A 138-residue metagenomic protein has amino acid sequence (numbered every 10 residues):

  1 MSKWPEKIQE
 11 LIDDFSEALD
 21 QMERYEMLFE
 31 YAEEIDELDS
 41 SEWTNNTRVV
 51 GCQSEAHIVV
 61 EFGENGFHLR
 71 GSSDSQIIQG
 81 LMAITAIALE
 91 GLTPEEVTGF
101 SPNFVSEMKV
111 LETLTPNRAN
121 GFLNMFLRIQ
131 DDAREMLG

Functional and structural regions predicted by a protein language model:
M1-E55, F62-G63, F67, F104-G138: N-terminal intrinsically disordered, cationic/polar leader segments that include organellar targeting peptides
S73-S75: A short interface-forming secondary-structure element
I77-M82: Catalytic-loop motifs flanking and including active-site residues across diverse enzymes
A83-L92: Alpha-helical support elements that line or immediately flank enzyme active sites and cofactor-binding pockets
G91-M108: Glycine-rich phosphate/pyrophosphate-binding loops and their adjacent beta-strand/loop elements at enzyme active sites
